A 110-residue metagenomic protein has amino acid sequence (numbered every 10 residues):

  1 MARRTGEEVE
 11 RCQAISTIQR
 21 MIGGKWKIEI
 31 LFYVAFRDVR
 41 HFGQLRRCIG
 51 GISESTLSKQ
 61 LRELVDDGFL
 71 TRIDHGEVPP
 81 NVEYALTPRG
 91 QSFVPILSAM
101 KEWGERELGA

Functional and structural regions predicted by a protein language model:
M1-G6, E10: Long, low-complexity, charged/polar intrinsically disordered regions in eukaryotic proteins
V9-T56, E77, E83: N-terminal helix-turn-helix DNA-binding core of bacterial DNA-binding proteins
T17, R47, K59, P95-S98 (+1 more regions): Generic recognition of well-ordered alpha-helical segments within structured catalytic/regulatory domains
G24, I28, F36, R62 (+2 more regions): Generic detection of well-ordered alpha-helical segments
F32, D67, I96-L108: Alpha-helical linker/hinge and terminal dimerization helices associated with HTH transcriptional regulators
L57, L61-L64: Basic amphipathic alpha-helical segments that dock to polyanions
V65-H75: A short, conserved structural fragment
G76-A99: Basic, amphipathic "hinge/linker" alpha-helix immediately C-terminal to the N-terminal HTH DNA-binding motif
